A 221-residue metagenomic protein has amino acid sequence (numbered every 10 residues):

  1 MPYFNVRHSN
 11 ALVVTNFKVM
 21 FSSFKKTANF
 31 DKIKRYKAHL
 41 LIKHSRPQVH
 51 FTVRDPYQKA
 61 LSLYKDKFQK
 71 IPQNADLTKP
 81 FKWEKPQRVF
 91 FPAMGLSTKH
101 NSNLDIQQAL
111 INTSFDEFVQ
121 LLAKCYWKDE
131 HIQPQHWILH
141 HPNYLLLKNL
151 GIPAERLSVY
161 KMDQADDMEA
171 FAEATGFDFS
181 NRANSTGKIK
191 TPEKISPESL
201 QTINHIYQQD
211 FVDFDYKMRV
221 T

Functional and structural regions predicted by a protein language model:
M1-P56, S62-L63, K70: PAPS-dependent sulfotransferase catalytic core
Y3-S9, G151-A154, S196: Short, surface-exposed loop and linker segments with low hydrophobicity and enrichment for Pro/Ser/Thr
V6, V13-F17, F21, Y160-Q164 (+3 more regions): Aromatic-acidic/polar surface patches that form glycan- and anion
S23, T27, D166-A174, T202 (+2 more regions): Amphipathic alpha-helical segments that form well-ordered structural scaffolds and often line/cohere around active
F30-I33, F177, Y216: Short aromatic/hydrophobic-glycine micro-motifs
R35-F51, Q58-T191: PAPS-dependent sulfotransferase catalytic domain
H50, Y57, Y64, Y207 (+1 more regions): Aromatic side chains
R156, F179-T221: Charged phosphate-binding loop/patch that engages nucleotide di/tri-phosphates or the phosphate backbone of nucleic
